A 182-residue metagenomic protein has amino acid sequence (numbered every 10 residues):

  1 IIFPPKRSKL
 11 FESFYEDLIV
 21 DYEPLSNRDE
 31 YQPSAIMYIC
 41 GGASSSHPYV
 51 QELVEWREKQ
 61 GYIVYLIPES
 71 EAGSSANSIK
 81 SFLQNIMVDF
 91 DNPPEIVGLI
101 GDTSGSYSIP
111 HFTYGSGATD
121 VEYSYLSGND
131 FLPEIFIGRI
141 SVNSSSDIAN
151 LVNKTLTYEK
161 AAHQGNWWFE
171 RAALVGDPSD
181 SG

Functional and structural regions predicted by a protein language model:
I1-G182: Cysteine-dependent hydrolase recognition
